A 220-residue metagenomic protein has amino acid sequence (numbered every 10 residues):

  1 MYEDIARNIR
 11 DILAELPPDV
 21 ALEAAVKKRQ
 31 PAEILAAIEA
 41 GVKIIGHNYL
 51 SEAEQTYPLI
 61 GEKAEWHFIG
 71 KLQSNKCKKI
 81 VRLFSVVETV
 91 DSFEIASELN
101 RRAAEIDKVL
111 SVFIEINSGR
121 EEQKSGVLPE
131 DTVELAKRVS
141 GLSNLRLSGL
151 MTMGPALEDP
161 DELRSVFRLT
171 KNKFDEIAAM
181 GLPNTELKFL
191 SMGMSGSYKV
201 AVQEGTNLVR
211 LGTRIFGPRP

Functional and structural regions predicted by a protein language model:
M1-G196, V202-E204, F216-P218: Conserved alpha/beta-domain cores
N207-L208: Divalent-metal-activated hydrolytic enzyme cores
